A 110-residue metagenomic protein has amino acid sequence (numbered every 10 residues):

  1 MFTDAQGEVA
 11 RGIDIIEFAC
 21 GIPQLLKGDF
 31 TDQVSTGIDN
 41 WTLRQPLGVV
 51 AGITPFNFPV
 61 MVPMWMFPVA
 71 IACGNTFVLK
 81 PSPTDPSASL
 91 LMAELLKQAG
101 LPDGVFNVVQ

Functional and structural regions predicted by a protein language model:
M1-F2, D103: Residue-level detector of short coil/turn "hinge" positions at structural boundaries
F2-L26: Long amphipathic alpha-helix in the N-terminal Rossmann-like dinucleotide-binding domain of NAD(P)-dependent
I15-F18, L26-Q110: Rossmann-like NAD(P) dinucleotide-binding subdomain of oxidoreductase/dehydrogenase enzymes
